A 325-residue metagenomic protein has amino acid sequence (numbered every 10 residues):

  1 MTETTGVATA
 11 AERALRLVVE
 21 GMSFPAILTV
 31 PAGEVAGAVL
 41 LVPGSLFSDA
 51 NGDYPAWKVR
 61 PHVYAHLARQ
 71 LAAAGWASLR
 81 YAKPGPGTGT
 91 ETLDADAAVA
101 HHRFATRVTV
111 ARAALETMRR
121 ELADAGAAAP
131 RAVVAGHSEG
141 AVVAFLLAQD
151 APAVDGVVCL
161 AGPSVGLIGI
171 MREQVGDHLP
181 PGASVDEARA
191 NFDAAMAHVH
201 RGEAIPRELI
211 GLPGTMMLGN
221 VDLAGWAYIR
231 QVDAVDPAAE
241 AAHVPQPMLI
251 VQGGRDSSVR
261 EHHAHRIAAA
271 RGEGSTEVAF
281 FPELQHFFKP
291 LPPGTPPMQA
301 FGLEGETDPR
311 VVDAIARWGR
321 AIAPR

Functional and structural regions predicted by a protein language model:
T2-E34, A38: N-terminal cap/lid segment of alpha/beta-hydrolase-fold proteins
G33-V35, V39-A73: Short, surface-exposed "cap/lid" segments of acyl-processing enzymes
V99-L122: Alpha/beta-hydrolase active-site loop
T117-H178: Primarily recognizes the serine-hydrolase "nucleophile elbow" in alpha/beta-hydrolase and SGNH/GDSL folds
V158-A239: Accessory cap/linker subdomain of secreted extracellular hydrolases
V244, I250-Q252: Short beta-strand/loop motif that positions the catalytic acidic residue of the alpha/beta-hydrolase fold
Q246, V259-A269: Short alpha-helix in the alpha/beta-hydrolase fold that links the catalytic acid
F287, P293-R325: Catalytic active-site module of serine/aspartate enzymes centered on a nucleophile-bearing elbow/loop
